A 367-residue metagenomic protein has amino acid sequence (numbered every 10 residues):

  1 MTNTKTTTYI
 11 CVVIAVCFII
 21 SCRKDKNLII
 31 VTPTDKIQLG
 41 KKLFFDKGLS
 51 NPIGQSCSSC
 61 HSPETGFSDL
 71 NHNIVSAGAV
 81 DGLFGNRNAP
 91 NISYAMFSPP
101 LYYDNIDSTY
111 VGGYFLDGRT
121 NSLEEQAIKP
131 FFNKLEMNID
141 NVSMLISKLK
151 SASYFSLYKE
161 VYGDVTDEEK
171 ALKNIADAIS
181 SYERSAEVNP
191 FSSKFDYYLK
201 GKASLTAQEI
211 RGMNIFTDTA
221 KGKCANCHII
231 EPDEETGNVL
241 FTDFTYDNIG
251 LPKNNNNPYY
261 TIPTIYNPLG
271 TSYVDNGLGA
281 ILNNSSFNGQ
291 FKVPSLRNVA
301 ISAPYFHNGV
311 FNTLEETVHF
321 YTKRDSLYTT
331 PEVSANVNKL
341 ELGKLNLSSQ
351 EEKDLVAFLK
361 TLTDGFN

Functional and structural regions predicted by a protein language model:
T2-L43, K129-T219, I229-G237, T329 (+1 more regions): Post-cleavage N-terminal segment of exported redox proteins
R23-Q126, K194-F311, E316-H319, L327-E332: Short glycine/threonine-rich turn/loop motifs
K323: C-terminal, active-site-flanking charged/polar segments
